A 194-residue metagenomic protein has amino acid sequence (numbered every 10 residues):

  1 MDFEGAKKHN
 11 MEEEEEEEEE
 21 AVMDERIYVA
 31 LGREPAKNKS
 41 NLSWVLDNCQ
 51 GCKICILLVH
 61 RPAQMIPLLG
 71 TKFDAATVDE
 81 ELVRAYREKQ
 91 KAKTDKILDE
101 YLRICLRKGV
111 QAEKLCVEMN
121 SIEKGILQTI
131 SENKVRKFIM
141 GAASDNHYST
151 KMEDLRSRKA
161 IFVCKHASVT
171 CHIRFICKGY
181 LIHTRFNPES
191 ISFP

Functional and structural regions predicted by a protein language model:
M1, E189-P194: Plant-biased, long, compositionally biased intrinsically disordered regulatory regions enriched in Ser/Thr/Pro
M1-E19, R103-F138: Structural beta-alpha unit
V22-E81, L102-I104, V110-E113, I176-C177 (+1 more regions): Small/aliphatic-rich secondary-structure junction motif
E25, A36-S43, C52, L57 (+7 more regions): Amphipathic alpha-helical interface elements that mediate macromolecular binding in regulatory proteins
A36-K39, K53-C55, A63-P67, I122-G125 (+3 more regions): Eukaryotic short linear interaction motifs
E80-K93: A short acidic, glycine-rich active-site loop that binds or catalyzes chemistry on phosphate/adenosine moieties
L82, R103, F138, A143 (+2 more regions): TF dimerization/oligomerization helices and their adjacent regulatory segments
M140-H166: Glycine-rich, Arg-bearing micro-motifs that act as flexible, cationic patches
